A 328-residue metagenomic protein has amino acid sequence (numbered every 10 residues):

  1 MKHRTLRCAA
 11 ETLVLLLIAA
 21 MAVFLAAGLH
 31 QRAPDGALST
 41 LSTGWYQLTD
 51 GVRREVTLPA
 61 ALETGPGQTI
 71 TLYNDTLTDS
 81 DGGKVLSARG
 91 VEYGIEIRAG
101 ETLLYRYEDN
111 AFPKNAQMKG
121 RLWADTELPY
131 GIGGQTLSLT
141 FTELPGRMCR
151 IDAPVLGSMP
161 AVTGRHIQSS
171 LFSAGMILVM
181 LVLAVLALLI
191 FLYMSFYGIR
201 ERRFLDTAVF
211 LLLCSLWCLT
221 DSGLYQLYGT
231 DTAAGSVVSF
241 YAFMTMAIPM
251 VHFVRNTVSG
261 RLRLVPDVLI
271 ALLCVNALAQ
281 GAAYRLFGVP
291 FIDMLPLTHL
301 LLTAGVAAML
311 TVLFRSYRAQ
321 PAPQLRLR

Functional and structural regions predicted by a protein language model:
K2-S80: Extended carbohydrate-recognition surfaces in non-catalytic/accessory domains of CAZymes and lectin-like proteins
T64-Q68, S80, R89, M118 (+2 more regions): Solvent-exposed loop and beta-edge segments used for protein-protein assembly and interaction
G67-Y73, G83-V85, R121-D125, T136: Intrinsic-disorder/low-complexity, polar/charged segments enriched in Ser/Thr/Lys/Arg/Asp/Glu/Gln
T76-A99, L137-L139: Aromatic-lined ligand-binding clefts that engage carbohydrates, nucleic acids, or primary amines
V85-G90, E96, A161-S173, G229-A234 (+1 more regions): Alpha-helical transmembrane segments and their immediate interhelical/interface regions in integral membrane proteins
I95-T136, F141-A153: Beta-strand-rich ligand-recognition modules
D152-G198: Cytosolic-side membrane-insertion boundary helix
L178-R328: Juxtamembrane segments at transmembrane-helix boundaries in multi-pass signal-transduction membrane proteins
